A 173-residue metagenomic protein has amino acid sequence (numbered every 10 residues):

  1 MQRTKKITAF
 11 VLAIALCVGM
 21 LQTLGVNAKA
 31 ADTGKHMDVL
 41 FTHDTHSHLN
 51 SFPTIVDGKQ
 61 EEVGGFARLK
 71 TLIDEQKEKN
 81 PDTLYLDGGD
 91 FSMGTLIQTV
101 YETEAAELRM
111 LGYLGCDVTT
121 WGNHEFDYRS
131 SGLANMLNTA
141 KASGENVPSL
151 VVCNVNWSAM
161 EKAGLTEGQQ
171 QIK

Functional and structural regions predicted by a protein language model:
M1-V11: Bacterial N-terminal signal peptides that target proteins for export
K6-I7, A28-A30: N-terminal cationic leader/targeting segments used for protein routing and processing
L12, L16-M20: Hydrophobic core
C17, V26-A28: Cleavable N-terminal signal peptides
T23: RTX-like calcium-binding, glycine/aspartate-rich low-complexity repeat tracts
K29-K173: Acidic, metal/ion-coordinating pockets
